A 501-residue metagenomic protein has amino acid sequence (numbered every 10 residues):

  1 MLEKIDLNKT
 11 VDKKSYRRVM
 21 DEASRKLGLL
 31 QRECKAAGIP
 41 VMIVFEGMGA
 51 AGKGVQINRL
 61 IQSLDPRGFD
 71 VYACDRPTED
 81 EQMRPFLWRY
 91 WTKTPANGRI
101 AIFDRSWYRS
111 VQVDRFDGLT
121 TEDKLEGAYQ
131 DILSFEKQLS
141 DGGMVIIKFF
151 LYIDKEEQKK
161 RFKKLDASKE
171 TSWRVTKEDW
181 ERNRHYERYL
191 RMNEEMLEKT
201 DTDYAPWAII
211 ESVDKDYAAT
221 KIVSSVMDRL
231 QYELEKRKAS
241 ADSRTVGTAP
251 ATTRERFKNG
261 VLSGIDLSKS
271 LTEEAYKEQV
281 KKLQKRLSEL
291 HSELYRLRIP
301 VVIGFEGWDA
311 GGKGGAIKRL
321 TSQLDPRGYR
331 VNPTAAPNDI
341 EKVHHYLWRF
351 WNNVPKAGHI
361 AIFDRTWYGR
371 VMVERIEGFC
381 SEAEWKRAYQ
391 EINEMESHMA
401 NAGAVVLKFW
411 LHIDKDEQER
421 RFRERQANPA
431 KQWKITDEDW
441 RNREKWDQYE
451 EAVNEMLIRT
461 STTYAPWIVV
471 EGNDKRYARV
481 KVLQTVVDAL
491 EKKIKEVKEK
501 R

Functional and structural regions predicted by a protein language model:
M1-R501: Glycine-rich phosphate-binding loop of ATP-dependent small-molecule kinases
